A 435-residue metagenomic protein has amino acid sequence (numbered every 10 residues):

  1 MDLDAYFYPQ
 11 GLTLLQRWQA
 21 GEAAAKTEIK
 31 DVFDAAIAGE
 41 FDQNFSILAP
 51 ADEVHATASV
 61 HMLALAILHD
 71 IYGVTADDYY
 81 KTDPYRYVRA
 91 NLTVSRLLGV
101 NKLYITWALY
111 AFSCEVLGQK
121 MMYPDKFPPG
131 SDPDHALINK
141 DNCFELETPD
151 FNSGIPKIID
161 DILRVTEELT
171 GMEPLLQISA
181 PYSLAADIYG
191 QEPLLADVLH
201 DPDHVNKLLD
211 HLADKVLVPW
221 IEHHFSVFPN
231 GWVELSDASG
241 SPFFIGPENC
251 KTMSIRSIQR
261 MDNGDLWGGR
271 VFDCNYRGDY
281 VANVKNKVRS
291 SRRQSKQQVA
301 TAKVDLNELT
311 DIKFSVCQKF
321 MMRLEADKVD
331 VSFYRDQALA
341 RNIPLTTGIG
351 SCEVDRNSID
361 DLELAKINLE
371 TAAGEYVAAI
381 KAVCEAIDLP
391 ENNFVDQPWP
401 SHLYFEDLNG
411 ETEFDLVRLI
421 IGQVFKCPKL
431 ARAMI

Functional and structural regions predicted by a protein language model:
M1-D77, N101-L103, T148-I435: Active-site loop segments of alpha/beta catalytic cores
H61-G73, L109-E115, Q119-M122, P128-C143: A short glycine/small-residue-enriched secondary-structure motif
Y79-K81: Short, structured active-site "lid" loops
D83-Y123: Membrane helical hairpin/interfacial module
M122-P124, L194-L195: Short alpha-helix boundary/capping motifs
P124-D134, P181-G190: Flexible glycine-/small-residue-enriched beta->alpha junction loops that bind anionic phosphate/pyrophosphate groups
K126-R164: A gly/proline- and charged-residue-enriched helix-loop-helix capping module
